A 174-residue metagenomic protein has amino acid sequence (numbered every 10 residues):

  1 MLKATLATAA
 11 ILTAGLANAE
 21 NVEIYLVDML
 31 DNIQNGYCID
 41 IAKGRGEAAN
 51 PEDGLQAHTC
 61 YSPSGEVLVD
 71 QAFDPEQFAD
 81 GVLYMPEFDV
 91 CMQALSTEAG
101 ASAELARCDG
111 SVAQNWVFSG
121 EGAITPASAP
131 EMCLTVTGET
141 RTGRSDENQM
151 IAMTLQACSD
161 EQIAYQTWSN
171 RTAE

Functional and structural regions predicted by a protein language model:
M1-T8: Sec-dependent signal peptide recognition, specifically the positively charged N-region followed immediately by
A14-L16: N-terminal signal peptide c-region/cleavage motif recognized by signal peptidases
E20-E174: Lectin-like carbohydrate-binding module/patch detector with strong preference for beta-trefoil
